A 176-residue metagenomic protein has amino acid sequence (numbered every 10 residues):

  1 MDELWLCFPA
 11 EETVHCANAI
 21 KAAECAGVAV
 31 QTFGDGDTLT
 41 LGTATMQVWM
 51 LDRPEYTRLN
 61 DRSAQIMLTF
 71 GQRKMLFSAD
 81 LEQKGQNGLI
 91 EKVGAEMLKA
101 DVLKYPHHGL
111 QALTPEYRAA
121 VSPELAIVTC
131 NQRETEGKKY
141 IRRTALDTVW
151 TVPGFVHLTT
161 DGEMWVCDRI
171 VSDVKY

Functional and structural regions predicted by a protein language model:
M1-Y176: Non-globular, low-confidence helical/coil segments that flank catalytic cores
